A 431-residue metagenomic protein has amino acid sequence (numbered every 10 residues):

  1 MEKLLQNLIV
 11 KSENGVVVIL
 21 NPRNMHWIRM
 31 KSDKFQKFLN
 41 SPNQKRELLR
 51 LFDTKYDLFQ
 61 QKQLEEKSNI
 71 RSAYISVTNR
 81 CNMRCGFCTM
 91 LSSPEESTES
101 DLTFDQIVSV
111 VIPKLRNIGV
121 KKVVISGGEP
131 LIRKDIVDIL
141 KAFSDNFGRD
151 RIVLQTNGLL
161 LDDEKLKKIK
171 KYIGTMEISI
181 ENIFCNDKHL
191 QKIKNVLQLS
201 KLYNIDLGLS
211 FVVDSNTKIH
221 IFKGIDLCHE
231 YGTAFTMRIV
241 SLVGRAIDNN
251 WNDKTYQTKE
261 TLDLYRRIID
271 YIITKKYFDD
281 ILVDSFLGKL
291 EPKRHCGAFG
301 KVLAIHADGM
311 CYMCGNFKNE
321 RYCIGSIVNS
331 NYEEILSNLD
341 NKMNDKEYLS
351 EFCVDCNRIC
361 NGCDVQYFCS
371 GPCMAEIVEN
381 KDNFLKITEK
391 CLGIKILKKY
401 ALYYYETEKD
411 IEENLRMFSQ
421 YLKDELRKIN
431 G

Functional and structural regions predicted by a protein language model:
E2-M30, P42-Y74, S92, G431: N-terminal [4Fe-4S]-dependent radical SAM core
L4-L5, K318-G431: Flexible mid-to-C-terminal extensions adjoining Fe-S/redox cofactors in radical SAM and related proteins
H26, Q36-K55, T103, I107 (+3 more regions): Structured N-terminal alpha/beta-domain signature that marks small ligand/cofactor-binding or signaling modules
K37-D57, H306-N338: A broadly conserved sequence feature marking short terminus-proximal activation segments in nucleic acid-centric
K67-S68, S72-D105, I118: Canonical Radical SAM [4Fe-4S] cluster-binding loop centered on the CxxxCxxC motif and its immediate flanking residues
M90, P94, F104-S126, R133-L242: Radical SAM/AdoMet-radical enzyme domain recognition
Y172, E181, C185-F299, A304-Y312 (+1 more regions): Radical SAM enzyme [4Fe-4S]-AdoMet core and its adjacent flexible, acidic and glycine-rich loops/tails across
